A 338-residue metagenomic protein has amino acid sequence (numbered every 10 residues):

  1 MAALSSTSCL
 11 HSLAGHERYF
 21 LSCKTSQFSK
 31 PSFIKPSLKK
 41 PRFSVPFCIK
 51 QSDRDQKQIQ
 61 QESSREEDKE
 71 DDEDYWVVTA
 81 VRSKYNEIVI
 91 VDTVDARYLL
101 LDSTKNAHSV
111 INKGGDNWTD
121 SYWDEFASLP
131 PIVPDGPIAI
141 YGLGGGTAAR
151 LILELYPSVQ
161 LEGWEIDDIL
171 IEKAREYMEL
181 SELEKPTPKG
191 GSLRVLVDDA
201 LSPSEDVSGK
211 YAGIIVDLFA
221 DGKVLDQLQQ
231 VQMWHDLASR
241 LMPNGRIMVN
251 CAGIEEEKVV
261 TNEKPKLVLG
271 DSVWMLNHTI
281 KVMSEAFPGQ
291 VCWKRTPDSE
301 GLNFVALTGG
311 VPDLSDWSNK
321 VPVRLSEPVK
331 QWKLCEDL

Functional and structural regions predicted by a protein language model:
A2-T7, P41, V45-R65, A96 (+3 more regions): The AdoMet/dcAdoMet-binding core of the Class I SAM-like
A2-V94, Y98, S109-K113, S128-P131 (+3 more regions): SAM/dcSAM-binding transferase cores
L99-K105: Secondary-structure transition/turn motif
N106-A107, V224: Glycine-rich, flexible loop/turn motifs
